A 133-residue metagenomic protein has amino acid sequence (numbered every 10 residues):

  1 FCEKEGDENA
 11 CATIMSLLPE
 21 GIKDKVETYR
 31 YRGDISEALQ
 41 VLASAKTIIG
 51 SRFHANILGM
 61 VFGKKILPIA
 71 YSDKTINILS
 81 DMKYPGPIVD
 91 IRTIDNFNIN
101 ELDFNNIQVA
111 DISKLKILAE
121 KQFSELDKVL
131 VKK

Functional and structural regions predicted by a protein language model:
F1-K133: Active-site anion-handling motifs in enzyme catalytic cores
